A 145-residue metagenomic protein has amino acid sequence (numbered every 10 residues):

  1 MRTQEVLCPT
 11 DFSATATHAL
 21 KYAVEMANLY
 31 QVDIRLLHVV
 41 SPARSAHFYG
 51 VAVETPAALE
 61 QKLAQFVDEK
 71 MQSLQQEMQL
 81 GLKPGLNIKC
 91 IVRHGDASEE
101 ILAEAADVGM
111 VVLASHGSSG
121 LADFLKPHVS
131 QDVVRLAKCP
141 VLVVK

Functional and structural regions predicted by a protein language model:
M1, Q76-V111: Structural beta-alpha unit
M1-H18, G81-G85, K89, R135-K145: Intrinsically disordered or low-complexity boundary/linker segments at protein termini and domain junctions
R2-E54, E104: Small/aliphatic-rich secondary-structure junction motif
D11, G95, S115-S118: Histidine-centered beta-alpha loop that forms part of the nucleotide-sugar donor binding/catalytic region in diverse
V24, Q76, Q131: Active-site phosphate/pyrophosphate- and oxyanion-stabilizing loops and adjacent acidic/basic residues in soluble
L37-V39, I91-G95, V144: Conserved beta-strand termini and adjacent loop/short-helix elements that scaffold enzyme active sites in alpha/beta
E54-K70: A short acidic, glycine-rich active-site loop that binds or catalyzes chemistry on phosphate/adenosine moieties
E104-K145: Gly/Ser-rich helix-loop-strand patches that form or flank binding pockets for ribonucleotide-derived cofactors
